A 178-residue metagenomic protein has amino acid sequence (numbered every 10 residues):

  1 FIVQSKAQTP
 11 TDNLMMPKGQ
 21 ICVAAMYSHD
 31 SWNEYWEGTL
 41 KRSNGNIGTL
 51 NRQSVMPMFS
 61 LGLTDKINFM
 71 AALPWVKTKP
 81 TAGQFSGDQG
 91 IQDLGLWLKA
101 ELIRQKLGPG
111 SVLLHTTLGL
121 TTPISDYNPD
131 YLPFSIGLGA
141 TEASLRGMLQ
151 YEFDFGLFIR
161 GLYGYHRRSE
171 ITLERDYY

Functional and structural regions predicted by a protein language model:
T11-G19, K66, R104-L113, F155-G156: Short loop/turn motifs that connect adjacent beta-strands in outer-membrane beta-barrel proteins
G19, N51-V55, L61, D88-L96 (+3 more regions): Residues that define the transmembrane beta-barrel architecture of outer-membrane proteins
G19-I21, M26-Y27, S31, I136-Y178: Detector for outer-membrane/organellar transmembrane beta-barrel domains, recognizing the amphipathic beta-strand
I21-A25, F69-A71, L96, V112-L118 (+1 more regions): Transmembrane beta-strands of outer-membrane beta-barrel proteins
A25-Y27, P57-L63, A71, L96-L102 (+2 more regions): Residues on the lipid-exposed face of transmembrane beta-strands in outer-membrane beta-barrel proteins
Y27-N33, L73-K79, L102, L120-D126 (+2 more regions): Transmembrane beta-strands of outer-membrane beta-barrel pores
H29-S54, P133-S135: Surface-exposed strand-loop-strand hairpins of Gram-negative outer-membrane beta-barrel proteins
Y35-R42, P80-S86, D126-F134, R160 (+1 more regions): Outer-membrane beta-barrel translocator domains and adjoining extracellular loop/strand segments of Gram-negative
